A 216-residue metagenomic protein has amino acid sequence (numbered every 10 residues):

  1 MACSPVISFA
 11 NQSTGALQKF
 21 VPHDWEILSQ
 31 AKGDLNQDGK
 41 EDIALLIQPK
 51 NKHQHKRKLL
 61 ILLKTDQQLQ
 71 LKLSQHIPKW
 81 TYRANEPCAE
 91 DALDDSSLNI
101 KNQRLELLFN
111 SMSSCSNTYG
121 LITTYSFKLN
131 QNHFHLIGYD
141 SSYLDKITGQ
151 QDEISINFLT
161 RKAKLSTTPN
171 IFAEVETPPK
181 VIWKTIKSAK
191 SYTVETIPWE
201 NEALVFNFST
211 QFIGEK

Functional and structural regions predicted by a protein language model:
S4-S8: N-terminal signal peptide c-region/cleavage motif recognized by signal peptidases
F9-H23, Q67-E90, Y192-T193: Blade-edge motifs of beta-propeller repeat domains
N11-Q12, Q54-H76, F127-Q131: Beta-propeller blade repeat segments, especially FG-GAP/WD-type strand-to-loop junctions in 6- to 7-bladed propeller
E26-L35, P87-R104: Beta-propeller blade termini
L35-Q48, N99-F109: Acidic/hydrophobic-patterned starts of short beta strands in beta-sheet-rich repeat architectures
P49-K52, S113-C115: Short glycine/acidic-enriched loop and turn motifs that connect beta-strands
H55-K58, L93, Y119-T124: Short, surface-exposed coil-to-beta transition loops
N99-K216: Acidic, small-residue rich beta-repeat scaffolds with periodic aromatic anchors
